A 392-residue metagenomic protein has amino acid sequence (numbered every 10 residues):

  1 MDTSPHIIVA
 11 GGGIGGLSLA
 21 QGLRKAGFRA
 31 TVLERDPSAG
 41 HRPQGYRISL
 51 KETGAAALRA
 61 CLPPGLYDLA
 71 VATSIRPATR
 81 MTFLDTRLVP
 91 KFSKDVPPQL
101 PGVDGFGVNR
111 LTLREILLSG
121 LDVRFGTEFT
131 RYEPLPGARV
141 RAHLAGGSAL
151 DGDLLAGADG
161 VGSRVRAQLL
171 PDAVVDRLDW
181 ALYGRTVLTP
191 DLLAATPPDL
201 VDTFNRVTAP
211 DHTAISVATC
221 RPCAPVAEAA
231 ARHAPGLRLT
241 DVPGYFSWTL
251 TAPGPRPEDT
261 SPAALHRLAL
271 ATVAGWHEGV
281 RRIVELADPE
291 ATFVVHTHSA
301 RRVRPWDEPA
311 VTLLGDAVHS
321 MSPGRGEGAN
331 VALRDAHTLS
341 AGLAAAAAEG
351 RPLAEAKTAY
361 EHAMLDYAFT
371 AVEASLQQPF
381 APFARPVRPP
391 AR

Functional and structural regions predicted by a protein language model:
D2-I7, G22, K51-L169, A173-R185 (+3 more regions): Conserved N-terminal helical subregion
D2-P5, Y67-A72, R80-K94, R282 (+5 more regions): C-terminal helical "tail/cap" subdomain of flavin- and related membrane-associated enzymes
G11, L33, A158, L314-D316 (+1 more regions): Active-site flanking residues adjacent to catalytic metal/cofactor-binding acidic residues
G16-L17: N-terminal Rossmann-fold NAD(P) dinucleotide-binding loop
R24-Q44: Glycine-rich FAD pyrophosphate-binding loop
P37-A57: Conserved N-terminal glycine-rich FAD pyrophosphate-binding loop of Rossmann-like flavoproteins
V89-G105, R185-D288: Conserved FAD/dinucleotide-binding core of flavoprotein oxidoreductases
V295-S322: FAD-binding beta-loop-beta segment adjacent to the flavin cofactor pocket
